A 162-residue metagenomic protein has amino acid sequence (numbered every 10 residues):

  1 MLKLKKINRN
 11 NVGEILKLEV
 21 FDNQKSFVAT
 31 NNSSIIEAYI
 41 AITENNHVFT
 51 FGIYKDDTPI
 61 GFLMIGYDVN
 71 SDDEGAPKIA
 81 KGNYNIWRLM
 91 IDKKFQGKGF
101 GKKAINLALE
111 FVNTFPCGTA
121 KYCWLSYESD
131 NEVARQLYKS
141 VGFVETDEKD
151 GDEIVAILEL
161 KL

Functional and structural regions predicted by a protein language model:
L2, K6-K94, F111-F115, D147-D150: Acetyl-CoA-dependent GNAT
L89, A104-L109, W124-L125, A134: Conserved short hydrophobic patches within well-ordered secondary structure
D92-K94, K98, S129-D130: Active-site acidic-Proline motif in GNAT/NAT acetyltransferases
F95, G99-L107: Conserved acetyl-CoA pyrophosphate-binding loop and the N-cap/start of the following alpha-helix in GNAT-like
K102, E128-D147: Conserved active-site alpha-helix within GNAT-family acetyltransferase domains
T119-R135, G151-I154: Conserved beta-strand-loop-alpha-helix junction that forms the acyl-donor binding cleft
V144, K149-L162: Terminal substrate-recognition subdomain of acyl/acetyltransferases
